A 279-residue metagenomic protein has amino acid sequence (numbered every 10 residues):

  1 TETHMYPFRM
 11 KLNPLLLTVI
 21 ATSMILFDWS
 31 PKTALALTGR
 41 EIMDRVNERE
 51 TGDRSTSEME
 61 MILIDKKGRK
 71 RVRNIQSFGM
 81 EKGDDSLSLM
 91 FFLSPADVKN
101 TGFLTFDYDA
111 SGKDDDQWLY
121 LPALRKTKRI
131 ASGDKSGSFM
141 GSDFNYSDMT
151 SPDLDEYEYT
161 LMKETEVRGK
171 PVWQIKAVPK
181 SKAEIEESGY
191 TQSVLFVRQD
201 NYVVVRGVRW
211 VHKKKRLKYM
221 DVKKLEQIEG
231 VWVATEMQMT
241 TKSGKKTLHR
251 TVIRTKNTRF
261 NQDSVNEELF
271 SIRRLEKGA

Functional and structural regions predicted by a protein language model:
M5-V19, F27: Bacterial N-terminal signal peptides that target proteins for export
M24-T33: C-terminal segment of classical bacterial N-terminal signal peptides
L37-P122: N-terminal mature ectodomain segment of secretory-pathway/periplasmic proteins
R40, R71-V72, M149-M162, K214-Y219: A short, amphipathic edge element
L93, L104, D116-Y120, K128-I130 (+2 more regions): Gly/Pro-enriched, hydrophobic low-complexity segments that function as extracytoplasmic propeptides/linkers
E267-G278: Short, low-complexity, Pro/Ser/Thr/Gly-rich segments in the mature regions of secreted, periplasmic
